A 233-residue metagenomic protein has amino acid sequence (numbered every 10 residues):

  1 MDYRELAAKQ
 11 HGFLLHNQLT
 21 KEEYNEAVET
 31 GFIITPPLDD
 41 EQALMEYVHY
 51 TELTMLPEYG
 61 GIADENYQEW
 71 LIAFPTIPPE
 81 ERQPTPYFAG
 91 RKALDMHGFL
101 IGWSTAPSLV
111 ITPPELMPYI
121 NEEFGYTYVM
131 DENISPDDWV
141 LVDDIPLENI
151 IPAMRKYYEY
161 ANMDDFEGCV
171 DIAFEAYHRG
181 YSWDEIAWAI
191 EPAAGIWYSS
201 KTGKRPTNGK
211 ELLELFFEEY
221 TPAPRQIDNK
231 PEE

Functional and structural regions predicted by a protein language model:
M1-D143, L147, M163, C169-E175 (+2 more regions): Short gly/ser-rich loop at a beta-strand->alpha-helix junction or flexible surface loop bordering the NTP-binding
E185-E233: Structured mid-to-C-terminal alpha-helical surface segments
